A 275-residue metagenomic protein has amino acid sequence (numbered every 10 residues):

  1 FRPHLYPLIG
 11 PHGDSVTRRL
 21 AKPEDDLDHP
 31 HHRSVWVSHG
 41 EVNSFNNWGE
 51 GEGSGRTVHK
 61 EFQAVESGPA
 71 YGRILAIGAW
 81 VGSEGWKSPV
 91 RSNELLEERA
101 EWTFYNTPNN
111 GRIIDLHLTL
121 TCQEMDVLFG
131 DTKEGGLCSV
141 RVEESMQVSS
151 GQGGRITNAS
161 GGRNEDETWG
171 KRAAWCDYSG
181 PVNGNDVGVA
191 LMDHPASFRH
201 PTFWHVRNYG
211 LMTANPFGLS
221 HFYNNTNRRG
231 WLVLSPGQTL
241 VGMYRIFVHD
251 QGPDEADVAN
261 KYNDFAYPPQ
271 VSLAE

Functional and structural regions predicted by a protein language model:
F1-H29, H117, D126-L128, P195 (+1 more regions): Beta-strand-rich N-terminal accessory domains
D28-N110: Extended, loop-rich substrate-binding clefts of extracytoplasmic carbohydrate-active enzymes
F62-G72, N106-N110, P181-D186, S197-F198 (+1 more regions): A short, structured loop/turn motif at beta-sheet edges
S83, Q123, H249-Q251: Short coil/turn motifs at secondary-structure junctions
I114-C122: Short, well-ordered beta-strand segments enriched in hydrophobic/aromatic residues
D126-L128, T132-F203: Active-site/ligand-binding surface loops and adjacent short beta/alpha elements that line catalytic pockets across
M192-E275: Beta-strand-rich recognition/accessory modules
